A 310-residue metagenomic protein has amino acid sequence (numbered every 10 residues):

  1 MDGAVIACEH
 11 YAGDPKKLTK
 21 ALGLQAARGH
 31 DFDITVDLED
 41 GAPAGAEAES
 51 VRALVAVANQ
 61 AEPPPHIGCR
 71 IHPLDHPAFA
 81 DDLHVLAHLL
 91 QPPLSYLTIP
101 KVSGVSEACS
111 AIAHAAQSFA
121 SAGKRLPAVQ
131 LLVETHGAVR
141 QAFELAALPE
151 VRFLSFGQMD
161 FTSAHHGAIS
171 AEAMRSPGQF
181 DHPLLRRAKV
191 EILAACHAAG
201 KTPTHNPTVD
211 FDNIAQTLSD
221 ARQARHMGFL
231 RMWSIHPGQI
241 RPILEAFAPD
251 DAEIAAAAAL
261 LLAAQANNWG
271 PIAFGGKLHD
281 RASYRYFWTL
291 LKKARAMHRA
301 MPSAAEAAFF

Functional and structural regions predicted by a protein language model:
M1-F310: Expand to "…catalyze enediolate/carbanion chemistry for C-C bond making/breaking, isomerization, decarboxylation
